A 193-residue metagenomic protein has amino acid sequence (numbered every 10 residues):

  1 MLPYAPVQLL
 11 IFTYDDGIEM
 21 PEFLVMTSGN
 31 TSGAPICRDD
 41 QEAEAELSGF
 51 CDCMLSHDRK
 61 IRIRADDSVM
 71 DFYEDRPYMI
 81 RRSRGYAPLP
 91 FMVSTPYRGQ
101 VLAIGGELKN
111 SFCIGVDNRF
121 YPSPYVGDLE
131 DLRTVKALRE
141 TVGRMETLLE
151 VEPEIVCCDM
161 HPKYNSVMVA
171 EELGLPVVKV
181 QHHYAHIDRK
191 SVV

Functional and structural regions predicted by a protein language model:
L9, D67-D71, N110-G115, D188: Short beta-strand scaffold segments in enzyme catalytic cores
D16-T95: Internal gly/pro-rich beta-alpha loop/helix module that stabilizes soluble enzyme cofactors or their anionic handles
L24-T27, I114-E130, L149: Gly-rich Lys/Arg/Thr-decorated short loops/hinges at beta-loop-alpha junctions or inter-strand turns that position
C37-D40, P162-L175: Short Gly/Thr/Asp-enriched flexible loops that form oxyanion-binding sites at enzyme active sites
P96-G115, R119: Gly/Thr-rich phosphate-binding beta-strand-loop-beta motif of the actin/hexokinase/Hsp70
T134-E146, I187: Short, well-ordered amphipathic alpha-helical segments that serve as non-catalytic structural scaffolds within diverse
E150-P162: Short glycine-rich phosphate-binding loop at a beta-alpha junction
K190-V193: Conserved small/polar residues in nucleotide/adenosyl-binding loops
